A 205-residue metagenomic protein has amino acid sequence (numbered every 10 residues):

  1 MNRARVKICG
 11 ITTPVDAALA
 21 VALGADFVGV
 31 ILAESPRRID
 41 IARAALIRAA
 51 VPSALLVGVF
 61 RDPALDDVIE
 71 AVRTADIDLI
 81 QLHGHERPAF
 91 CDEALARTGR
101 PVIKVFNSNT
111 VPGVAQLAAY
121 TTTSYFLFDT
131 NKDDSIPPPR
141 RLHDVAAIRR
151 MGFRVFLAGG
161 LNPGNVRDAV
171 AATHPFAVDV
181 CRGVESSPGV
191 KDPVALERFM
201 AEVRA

Functional and structural regions predicted by a protein language model:
M1-A205: Conserved N-terminal beta1-alpha1 strand-loop-helix module at the mouth
